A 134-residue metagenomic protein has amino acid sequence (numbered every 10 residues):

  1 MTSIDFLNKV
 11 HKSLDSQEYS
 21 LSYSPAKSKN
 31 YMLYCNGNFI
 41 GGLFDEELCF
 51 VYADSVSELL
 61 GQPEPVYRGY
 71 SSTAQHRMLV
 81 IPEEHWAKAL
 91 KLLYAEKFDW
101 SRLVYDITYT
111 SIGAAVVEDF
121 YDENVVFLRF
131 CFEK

Functional and structural regions predicted by a protein language model:
M1-K134: Charge-dense, helix-prone N-terminal extensions
